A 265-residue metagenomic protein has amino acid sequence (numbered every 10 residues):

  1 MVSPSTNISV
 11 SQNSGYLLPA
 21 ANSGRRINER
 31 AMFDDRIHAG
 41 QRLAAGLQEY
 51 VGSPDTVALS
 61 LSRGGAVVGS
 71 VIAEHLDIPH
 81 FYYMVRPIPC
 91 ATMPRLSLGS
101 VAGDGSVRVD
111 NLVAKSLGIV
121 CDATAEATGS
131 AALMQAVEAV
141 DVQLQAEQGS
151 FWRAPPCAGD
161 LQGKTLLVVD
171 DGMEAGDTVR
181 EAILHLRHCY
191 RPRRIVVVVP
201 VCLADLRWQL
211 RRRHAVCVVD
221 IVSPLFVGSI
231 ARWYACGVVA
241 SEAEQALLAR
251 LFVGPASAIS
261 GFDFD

Functional and structural regions predicted by a protein language model:
M1-D265: PRPP-associated nucleotide enzymes
